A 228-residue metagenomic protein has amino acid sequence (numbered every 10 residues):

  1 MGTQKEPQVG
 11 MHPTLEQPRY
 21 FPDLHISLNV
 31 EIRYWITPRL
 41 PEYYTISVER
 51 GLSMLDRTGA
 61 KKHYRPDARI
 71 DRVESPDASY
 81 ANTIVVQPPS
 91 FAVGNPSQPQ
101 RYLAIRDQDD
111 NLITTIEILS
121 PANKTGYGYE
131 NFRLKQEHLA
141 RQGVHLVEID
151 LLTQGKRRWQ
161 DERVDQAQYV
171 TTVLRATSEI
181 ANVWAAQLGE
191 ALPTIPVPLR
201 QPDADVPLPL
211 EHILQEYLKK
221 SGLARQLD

Functional and structural regions predicted by a protein language model:
M1-D228: Gly/Pro/Ser/Thr-rich low-complexity, intrinsically disordered segments predominantly at protein N-termini
